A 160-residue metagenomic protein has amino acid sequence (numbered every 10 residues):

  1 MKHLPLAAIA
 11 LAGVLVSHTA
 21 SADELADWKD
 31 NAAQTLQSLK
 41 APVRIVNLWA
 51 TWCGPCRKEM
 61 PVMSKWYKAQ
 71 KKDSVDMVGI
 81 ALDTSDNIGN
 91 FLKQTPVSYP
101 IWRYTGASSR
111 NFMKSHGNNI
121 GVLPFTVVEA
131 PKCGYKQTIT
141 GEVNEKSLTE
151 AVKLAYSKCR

Functional and structural regions predicted by a protein language model:
M1-A8: Bacterial N-terminal signal peptides that target proteins for export
S17-T19: N-terminal signal peptide c-region/cleavage motif recognized by signal peptidases
D23-V43: A short beta-strand-turn-helix
P42-R44, W49-W52, T84, V122: Short pre-active-site segment immediately N-terminal to redox-active cysteine/selenocysteine motifs in thiol-based
L48-K65: Conserved redox-active cysteine motifs that mediate thiol-disulfide chemistry, especially di-cysteine Cys-X(1-2)-Cys
K58, K68-S108: Conserved segment of the thioredoxin-like fold in thiol-based oxidoreductases
T95-V97, Y104-A151: Thiol/disulfide oxidoreductase modules built on the thioredoxin-like
S157-R160: Non-globular targeting/processing and membrane-anchoring segments
